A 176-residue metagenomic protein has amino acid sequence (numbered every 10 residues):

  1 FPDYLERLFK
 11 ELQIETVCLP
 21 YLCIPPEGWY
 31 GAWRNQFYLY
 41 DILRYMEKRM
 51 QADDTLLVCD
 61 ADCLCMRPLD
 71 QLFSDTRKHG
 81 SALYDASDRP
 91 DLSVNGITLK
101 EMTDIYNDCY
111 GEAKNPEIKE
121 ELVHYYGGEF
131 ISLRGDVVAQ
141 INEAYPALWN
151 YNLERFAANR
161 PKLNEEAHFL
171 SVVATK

Functional and structural regions predicted by a protein language model:
F1, T16-P26, Y84-D88, F156-N164: A generic structural motif
F1-L5, R67-L69: Short, polar loop motifs at secondary-structure junctions
D3-A52: Active-site-proximal specificity loops/subdomain of glycosyltransferases
P26-W33, S93-T98, F156-P161: Short, flexible/disordered intra-domain loops and linkers
L56: Short aromatic/hydrophobic "clamp" motif used to bind/position activated sugar donors
C59-D60: Active-site acidic Asp-centered loop
C63-I105: Conserved donor-nucleotide/metal-binding helix-loop-beta segment in metal-dependent transferases, i.e., the alpha-helix
E112-K176: Catalytic core and acceptor-binding pocket of nucleotide-sugar-dependent glycosyltransferases
